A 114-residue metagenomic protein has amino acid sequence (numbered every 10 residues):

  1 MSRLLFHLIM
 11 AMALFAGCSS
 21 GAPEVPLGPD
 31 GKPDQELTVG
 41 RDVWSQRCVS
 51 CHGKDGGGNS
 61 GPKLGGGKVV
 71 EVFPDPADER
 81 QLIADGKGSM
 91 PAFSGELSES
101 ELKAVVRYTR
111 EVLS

Functional and structural regions predicted by a protein language model:
M1-Q35, Y108-S114: Post-cleavage N-terminal segment of exported redox proteins
L14, W44, G65: Conserved Rossmann-like nucleotide-binding pocket used by diverse enzymes that bind dinucleotide cofactors
C18, C48-C51, M90: Disulfide-bonded cysteines in secreted/extracellular proteins and peptides
D30, Q35-R41, G53, G57-A84: Gly/Gly-Pro-rich "capping" loops immediately C-terminal to redox-active cysteine motifs in periplasmic/lumenal
G40-K54, V105, T109: The canonical Cys-X-X-Cys-His
Q46, P62, G88: Glycine-centered loop/turn positions within well-structured domains that cap or flank conserved ligand/cofactor-binding
G65-S114: Extracytoplasmic electron-transfer domains, predominantly the class I c-type cytochrome c fold
